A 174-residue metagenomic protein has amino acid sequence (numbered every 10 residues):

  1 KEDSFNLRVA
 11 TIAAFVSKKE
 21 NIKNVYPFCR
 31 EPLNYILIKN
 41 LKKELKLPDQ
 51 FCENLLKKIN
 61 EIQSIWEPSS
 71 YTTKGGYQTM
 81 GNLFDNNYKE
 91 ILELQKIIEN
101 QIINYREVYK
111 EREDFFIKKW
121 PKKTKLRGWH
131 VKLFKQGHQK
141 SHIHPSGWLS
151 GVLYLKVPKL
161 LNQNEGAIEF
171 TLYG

Functional and structural regions predicted by a protein language model:
K1-E2, K23, E61, G151: Polar low-complexity intrinsically disordered regions
K1-E20: Alpha-helical protein-protein interaction scaffolds
I12, I38-K46, K58, V131-F134 (+2 more regions): Structured loops at beta-to-helix junctions and adjacent beta-edge loops in soluble globular domains
V16-K19, K58, I62, P158: Phosphate/oxyanion-binding loops and surfaces in catalytic or ligand/nucleic-acid-binding neighborhoods
S17-N24, Q136: Glycine-centered secondary-structure boundary/capping sites
N21, G75-Q78, Q163-I168: Glycine-centered flexibility motif
V25-I117, H138: Non-heme Fe(II)/2-oxoglutarate
I91-E99, I103-G174: Catalytic core of non-heme Fe(II) oxygenases with the double-stranded beta-helix
